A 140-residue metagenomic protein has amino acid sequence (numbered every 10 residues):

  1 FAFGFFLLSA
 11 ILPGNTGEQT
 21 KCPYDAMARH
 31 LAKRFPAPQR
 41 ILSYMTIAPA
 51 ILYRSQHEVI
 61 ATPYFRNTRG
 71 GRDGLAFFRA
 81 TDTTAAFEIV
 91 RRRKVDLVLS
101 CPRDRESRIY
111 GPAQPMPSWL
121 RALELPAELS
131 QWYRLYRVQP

Functional and structural regions predicted by a protein language model:
F1-P140: Extracytoplasmic
